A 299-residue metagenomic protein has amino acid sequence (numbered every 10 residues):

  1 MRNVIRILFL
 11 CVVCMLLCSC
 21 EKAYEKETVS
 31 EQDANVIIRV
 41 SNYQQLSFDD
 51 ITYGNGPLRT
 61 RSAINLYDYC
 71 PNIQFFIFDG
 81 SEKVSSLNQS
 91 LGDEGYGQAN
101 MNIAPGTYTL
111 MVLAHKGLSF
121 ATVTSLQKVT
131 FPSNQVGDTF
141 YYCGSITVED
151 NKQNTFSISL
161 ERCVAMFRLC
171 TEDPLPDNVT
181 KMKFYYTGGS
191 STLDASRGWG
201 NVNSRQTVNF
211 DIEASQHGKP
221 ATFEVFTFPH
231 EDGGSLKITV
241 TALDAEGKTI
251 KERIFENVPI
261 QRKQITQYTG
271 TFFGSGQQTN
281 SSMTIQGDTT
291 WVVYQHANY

Functional and structural regions predicted by a protein language model:
M1-F9: Bacterial N-terminal signal peptides that target proteins for export
L16-S19: C-terminal motif of bacterial Sec signal peptides marking the signal peptidase cleavage site
E25-R59, E161-P174: A short, Gly/Thr-enriched small/hydrophobic beta-strand-prone motif that recurs across taxa
S30, S157-V164, V225-E231: Conserved "repeat-terminator" motif of extracellular CCP/Sushi domains
N35-R39, Q74, T109-M111, T155-S157 (+4 more regions): Beta-strand secondary-structure signal
S62-T124, T180-Q264, W291-Y299: Tryptophan-paired
T130-C163, R168-E172, R253-Y299: Extracellular beta-sheet/turn segments enriched in Thr/Pro/Gly and aliphatic residues
S133-P220: A sequence/structural signal for flexible, mid-protein segments enriched in small/helix-disrupting residues
